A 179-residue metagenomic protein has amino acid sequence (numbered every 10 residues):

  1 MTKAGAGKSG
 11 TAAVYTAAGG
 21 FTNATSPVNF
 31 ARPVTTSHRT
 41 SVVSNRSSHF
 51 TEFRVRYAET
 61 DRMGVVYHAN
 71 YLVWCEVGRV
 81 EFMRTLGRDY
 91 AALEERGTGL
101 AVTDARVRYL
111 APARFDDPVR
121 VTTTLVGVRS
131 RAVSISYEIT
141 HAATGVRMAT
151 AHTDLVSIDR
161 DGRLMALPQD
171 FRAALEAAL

Functional and structural regions predicted by a protein language model:
M1-A13: Extreme N-terminal basic, low-complexity initiation segments that serve as generic localization/processing leaders
G5, T22, R32-P33, S37-T40: Compositionally biased, low-complexity segments
A13, A18-G19: Intrinsic, low-complexity polybasic segments
A13, A24-P27: Hydrophobic, low-acid, alpha-helix-prone terminal segments
H38, V42-T51, R84, R114-F115 (+1 more regions): HotDog/MaoC-like acyl-thioester-processing domains
R39-R88: Catalytic strand-loop segment that frames the active site of acyl-thioester-processing enzymes
F82-V133: Hydrophobic beta-strand-centered segment that forms part of the acyl-chain substrate-binding groove
